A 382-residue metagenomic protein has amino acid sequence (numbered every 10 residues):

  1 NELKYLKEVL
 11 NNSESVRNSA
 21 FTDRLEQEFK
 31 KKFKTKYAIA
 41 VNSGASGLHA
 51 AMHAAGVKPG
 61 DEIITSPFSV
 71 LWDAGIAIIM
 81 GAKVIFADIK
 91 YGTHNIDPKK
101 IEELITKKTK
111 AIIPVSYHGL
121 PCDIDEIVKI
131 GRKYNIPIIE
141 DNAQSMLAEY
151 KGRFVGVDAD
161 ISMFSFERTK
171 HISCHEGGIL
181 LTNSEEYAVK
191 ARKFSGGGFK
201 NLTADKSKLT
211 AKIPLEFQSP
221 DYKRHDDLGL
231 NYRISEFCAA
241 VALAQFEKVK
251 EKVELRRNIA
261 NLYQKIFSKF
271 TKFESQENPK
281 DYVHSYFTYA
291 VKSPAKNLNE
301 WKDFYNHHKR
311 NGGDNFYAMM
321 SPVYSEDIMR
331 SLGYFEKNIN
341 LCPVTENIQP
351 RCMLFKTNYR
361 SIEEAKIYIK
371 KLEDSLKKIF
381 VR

Functional and structural regions predicted by a protein language model:
N1-S15, D226, F355-K356: N-terminal "arm"/small-domain region of PLP-dependent enzymes with the aminotransferase-like
E14-E62, I76-M80, F86-D88, R153: Phosphate-binding glycine-rich loop
H53, V57-N142, E149: PLP-dependent aminotransferase-like
S145, G152-A159, Q218-R224, M319-I367: Active-site-adjacent capping/gating segments
S145-K151, D158-T288: Active-site region of PLP-dependent enzymes
F199-I213, L262-I266, F304-L354: Conserved PLP cofactor-binding pocket of PLP-dependent enzymes
K296-D303, I362-I367: Short, conserved charged micro-motifs
